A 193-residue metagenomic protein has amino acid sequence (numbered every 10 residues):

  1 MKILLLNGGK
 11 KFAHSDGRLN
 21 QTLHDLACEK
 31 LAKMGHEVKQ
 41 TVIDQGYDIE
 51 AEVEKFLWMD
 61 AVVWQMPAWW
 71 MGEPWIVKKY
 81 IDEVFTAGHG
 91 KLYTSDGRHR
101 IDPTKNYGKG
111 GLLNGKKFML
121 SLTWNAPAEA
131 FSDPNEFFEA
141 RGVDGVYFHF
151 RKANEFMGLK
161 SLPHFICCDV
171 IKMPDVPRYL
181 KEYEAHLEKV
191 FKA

Functional and structural regions predicted by a protein language model:
M1-M34: N-terminal beta1-alpha1 ligand-phosphate binding loop
I3, V38-K39, S161-L162: Hydrophobic anchor at the start of a short beta-strand that flanks the dinucleotide cofactor-binding loop
G9-A13, N125-D133, C168-I171: A short, flexible beta-alpha/helix-coil linker loop
N20, D25, E136-A193: Glycine-rich phosphate/pyrophosphate-binding loop and the adjoining helix
K30-G35, K116, A153-L162: A structural motif corresponding to the C-terminal end of an alpha-helix and its immediate exit/capping segment
M34-Y47, F165-C168: A short beta-strand-loop structural module common to alpha/beta enzyme folds
G46-E54, K172-Y179: Structural motif
E50-F150: Helix-loop-strand module that forms the ligand-binding subsite of alpha/beta enzymes
